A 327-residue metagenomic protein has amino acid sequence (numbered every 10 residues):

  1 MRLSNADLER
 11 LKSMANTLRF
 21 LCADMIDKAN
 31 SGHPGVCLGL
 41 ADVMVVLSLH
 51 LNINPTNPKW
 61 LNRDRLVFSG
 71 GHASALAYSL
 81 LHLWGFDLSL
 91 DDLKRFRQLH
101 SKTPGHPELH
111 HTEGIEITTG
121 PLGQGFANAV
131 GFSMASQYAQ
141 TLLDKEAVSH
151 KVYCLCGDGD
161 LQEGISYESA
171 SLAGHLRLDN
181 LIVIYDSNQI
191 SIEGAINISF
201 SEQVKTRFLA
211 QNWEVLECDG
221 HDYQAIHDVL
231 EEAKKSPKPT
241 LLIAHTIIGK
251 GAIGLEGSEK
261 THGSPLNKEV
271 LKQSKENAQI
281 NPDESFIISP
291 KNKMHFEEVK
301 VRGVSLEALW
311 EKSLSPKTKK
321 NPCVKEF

Functional and structural regions predicted by a protein language model:
M1-H150, F296-F327: Thiamine diphosphate
N54-P55, H111-E298: Glycine-rich ThDP/TPP pyrophosphate-binding loop and its adjacent helix/strand module within ThDP-dependent enzymes
